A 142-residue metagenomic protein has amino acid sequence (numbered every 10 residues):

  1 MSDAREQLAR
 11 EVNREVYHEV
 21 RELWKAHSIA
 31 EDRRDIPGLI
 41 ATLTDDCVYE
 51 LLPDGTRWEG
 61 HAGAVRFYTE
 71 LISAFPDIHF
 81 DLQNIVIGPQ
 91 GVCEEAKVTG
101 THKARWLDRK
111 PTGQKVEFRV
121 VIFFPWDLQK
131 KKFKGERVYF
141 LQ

Functional and structural regions predicted by a protein language model:
M1-V12, E31: Juxtamembrane and targeting peptides
R5, R14-Y17, R21, I36-P89 (+1 more regions): A solvent-exposed, acidic/Ser-Thr-rich amphipathic alpha-helical stretch
H27, R33-P37: Short helix-adjacent coil turns
L39-T42, G88-G91, F124-F133: Short, solvent-exposed coil/turn segments at beta-strand boundaries
V48, E95-K97, V121-P125: Residue-level recognition of well-ordered beta-strand positions that form the cores of beta-sheet-rich folds across
E50, E95, K134-R137: Beta-strand residues in well-ordered beta-sheet regions across diverse protein folds
D77, T99-Q114: Short, cysteine-centered beta-strand-loop-beta hairpins and adjacent loop/turn segments enriched in charged/polar
K115-Q142: Short beta-strand edge/turn micro-motifs at domain boundaries
